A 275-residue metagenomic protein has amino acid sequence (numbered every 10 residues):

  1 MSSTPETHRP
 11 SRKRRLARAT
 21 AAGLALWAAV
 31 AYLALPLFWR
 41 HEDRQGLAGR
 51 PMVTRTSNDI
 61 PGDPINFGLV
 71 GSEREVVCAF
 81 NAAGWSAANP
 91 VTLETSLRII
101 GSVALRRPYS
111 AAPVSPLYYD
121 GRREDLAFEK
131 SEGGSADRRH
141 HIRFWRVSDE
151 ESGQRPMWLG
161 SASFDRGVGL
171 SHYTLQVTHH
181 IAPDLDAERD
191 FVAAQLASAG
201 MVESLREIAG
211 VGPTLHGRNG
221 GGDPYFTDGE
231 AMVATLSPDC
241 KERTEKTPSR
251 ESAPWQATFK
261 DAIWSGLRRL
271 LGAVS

Functional and structural regions predicted by a protein language model:
M1-L16: N-terminal Lys/Arg-rich, disordered targeting/topogenic segments
R15-P36: Hydrophobic membrane-insertion alpha-helices, especially the h-region of bacterial N-terminal signal peptides
L24-A31, A48-R50, S102-R107: A broad, low-specificity signal for short, low-complexity segments enriched in glycine/proline and polar/charged
L35-S57: Compositionally biased P/S/T/G-rich terminal and signal peptide-adjacent segments that lie outside catalytic cores
P51-V77: Terminal, regulation- and interaction-focused segments at domain boundaries
G71-P108: Extracytoplasmic/periplasmic/luminal assembly and interaction segments in envelope/secretory/respiratory proteins
I99-V274: A cross-kingdom signal targeting lumenal/periplasmic-facing segments of multi-pass membrane and secretory-pathway
